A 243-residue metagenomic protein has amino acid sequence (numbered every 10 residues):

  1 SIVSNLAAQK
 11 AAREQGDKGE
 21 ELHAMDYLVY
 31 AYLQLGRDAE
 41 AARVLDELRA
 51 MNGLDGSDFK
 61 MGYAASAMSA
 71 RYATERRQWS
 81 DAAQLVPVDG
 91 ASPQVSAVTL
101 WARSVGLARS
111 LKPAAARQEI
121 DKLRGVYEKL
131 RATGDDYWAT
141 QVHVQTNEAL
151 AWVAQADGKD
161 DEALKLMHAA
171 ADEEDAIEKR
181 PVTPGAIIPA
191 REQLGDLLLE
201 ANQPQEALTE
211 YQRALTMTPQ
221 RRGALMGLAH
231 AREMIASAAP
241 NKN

Functional and structural regions predicted by a protein language model:
K10-K18, R49-F59, L85-Q94, R124-W138 (+2 more regions): Solenoid-like repeat scaffolds
E20, M61, M68, V95 (+6 more regions): Structural signature of alpha-solenoid helical repeat junctions
Y27, M68, V98, A102 (+5 more regions): "A position-specific structural signal for the A-helix of alpha-solenoid helical repeats
L35, R76, S110, D157 (+2 more regions): Structural motif corresponding to the intra-repeat A-B loop/turn of tetratricopeptide repeats
D38, W79, P113, D160 (+3 more regions): TPR-repeat structural position
